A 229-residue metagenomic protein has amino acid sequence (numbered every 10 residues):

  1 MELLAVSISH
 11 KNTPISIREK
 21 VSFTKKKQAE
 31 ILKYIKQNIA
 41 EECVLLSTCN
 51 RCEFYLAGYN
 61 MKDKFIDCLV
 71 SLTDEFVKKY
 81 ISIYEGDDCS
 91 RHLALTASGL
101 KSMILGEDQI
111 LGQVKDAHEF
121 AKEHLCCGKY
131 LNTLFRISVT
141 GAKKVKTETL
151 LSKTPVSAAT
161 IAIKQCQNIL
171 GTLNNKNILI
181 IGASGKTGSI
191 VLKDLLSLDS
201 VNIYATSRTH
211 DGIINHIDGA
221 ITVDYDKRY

Functional and structural regions predicted by a protein language model:
M1-S102: A glycine-rich (often HGG/GG-containing) alpha/beta subdomain
F76-L173: Glycine/serine-rich phosphate-binding loop and adjoining beta1-alpha1 elements at the start of nucleotide-handling
I181-G182: Conserved N-terminal Rossmann-fold NAD(P)-binding element of oxidoreductases
K186-T187: Hydrophobic/small residue at the entry helix of a nucleotide-binding pocket
L196-N202: Conserved S-adenosyl-L-methionine
T206-H210: N-terminal Rossmann-fold cofactor-binding loop
D211-Y229: Rossmann-like adenosine-cofactor binding region
